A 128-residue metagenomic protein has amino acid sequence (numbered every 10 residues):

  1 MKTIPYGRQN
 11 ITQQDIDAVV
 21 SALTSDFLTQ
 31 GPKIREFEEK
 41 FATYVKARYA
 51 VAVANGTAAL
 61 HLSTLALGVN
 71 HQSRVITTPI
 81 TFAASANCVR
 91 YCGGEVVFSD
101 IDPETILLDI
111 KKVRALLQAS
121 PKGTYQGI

Functional and structural regions predicted by a protein language model:
M1-F27, P32: N-terminal "arm"/small-domain region of PLP-dependent enzymes with the aminotransferase-like
F27-R74, C88, F98-D100, S120-Y125: Phosphate-binding glycine-rich loop
I80, I101: Short beta->alpha hinge that forms the Motif I/post-I loop of the SAM-binding pocket
T81-A86: Conserved coil-to-alpha-helix start sites within the AMP-binding
G93: Structured binding elements
E104-I128: Active-site phosphate-binding strand-loop segment of PLP-dependent enzymes
